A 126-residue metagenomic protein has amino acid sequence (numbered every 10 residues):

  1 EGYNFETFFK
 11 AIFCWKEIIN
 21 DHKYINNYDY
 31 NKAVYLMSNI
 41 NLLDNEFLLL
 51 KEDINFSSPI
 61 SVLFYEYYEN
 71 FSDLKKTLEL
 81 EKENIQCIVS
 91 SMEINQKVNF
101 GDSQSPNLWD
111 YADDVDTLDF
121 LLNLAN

Functional and structural regions predicted by a protein language model:
E1-N126: NAD(P)-dependent aldehyde/semialdehyde dehydrogenase
